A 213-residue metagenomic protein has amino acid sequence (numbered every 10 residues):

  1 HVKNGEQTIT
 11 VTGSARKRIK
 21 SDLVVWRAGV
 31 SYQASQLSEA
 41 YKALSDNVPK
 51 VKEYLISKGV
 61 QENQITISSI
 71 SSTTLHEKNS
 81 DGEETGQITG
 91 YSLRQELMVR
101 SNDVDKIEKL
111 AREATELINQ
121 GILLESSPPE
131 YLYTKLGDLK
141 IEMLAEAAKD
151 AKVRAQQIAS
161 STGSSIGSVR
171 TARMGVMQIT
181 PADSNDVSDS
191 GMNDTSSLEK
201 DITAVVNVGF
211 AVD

Functional and structural regions predicted by a protein language model:
H1-D213: Short, charge-dense linear interaction motifs
